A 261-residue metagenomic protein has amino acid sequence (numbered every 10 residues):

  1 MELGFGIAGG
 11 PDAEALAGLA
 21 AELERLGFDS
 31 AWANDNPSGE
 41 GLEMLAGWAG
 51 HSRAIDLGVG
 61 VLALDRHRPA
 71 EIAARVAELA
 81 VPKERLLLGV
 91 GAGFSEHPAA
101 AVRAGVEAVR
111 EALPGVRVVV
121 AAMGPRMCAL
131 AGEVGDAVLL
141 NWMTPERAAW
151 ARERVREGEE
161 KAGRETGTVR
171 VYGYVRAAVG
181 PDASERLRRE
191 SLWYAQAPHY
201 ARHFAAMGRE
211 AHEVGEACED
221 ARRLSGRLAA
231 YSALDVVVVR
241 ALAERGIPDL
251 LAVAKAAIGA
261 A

Functional and structural regions predicted by a protein language model:
M1-A261: Active-site-adjacent structural elements that line small-molecule/cofactor binding pockets in enzymes
